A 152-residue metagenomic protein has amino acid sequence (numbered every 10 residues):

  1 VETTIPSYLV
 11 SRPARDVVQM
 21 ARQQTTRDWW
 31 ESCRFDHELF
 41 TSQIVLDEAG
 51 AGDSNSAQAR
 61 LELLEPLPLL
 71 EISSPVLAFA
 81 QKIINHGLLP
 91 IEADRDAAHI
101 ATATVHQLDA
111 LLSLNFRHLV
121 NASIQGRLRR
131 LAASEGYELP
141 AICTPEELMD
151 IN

Functional and structural regions predicted by a protein language model:
V1-T41, G50-L61, L67, N85-I91 (+3 more regions): Short, well-structured N-terminal submotif of metal-dependent ribonuclease cores
T3, Q43, L114-F116: Short secondary-structure boundary segments
T41-Q43, L112, A141: A generic structural-conservation signal
Q43, S73, C143-E146: Residues at the C-termini of beta-strands that transition into short coil/loop
E48-G52, F79-A80: Short acidic/glycine-rich loop or secondary-structure boundary segments that cap or lie
P66-G126, M149: Active-site neighborhoods of divalent-metal-dependent phosphate/nucleic-acid chemistry enzymes
S134, A141-T144: Hydrophobic alpha-helical segments at protein termini of multi-pass membrane proteins
